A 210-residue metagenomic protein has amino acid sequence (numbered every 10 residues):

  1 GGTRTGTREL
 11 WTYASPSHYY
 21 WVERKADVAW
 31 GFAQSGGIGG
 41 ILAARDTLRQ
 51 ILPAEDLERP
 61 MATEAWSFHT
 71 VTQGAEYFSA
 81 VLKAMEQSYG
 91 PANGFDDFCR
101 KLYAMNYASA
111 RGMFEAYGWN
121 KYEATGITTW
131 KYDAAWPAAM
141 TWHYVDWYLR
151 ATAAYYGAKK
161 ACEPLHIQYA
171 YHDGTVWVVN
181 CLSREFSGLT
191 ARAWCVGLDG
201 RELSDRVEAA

Functional and structural regions predicted by a protein language model:
G1-S17: Aromatic- and carboxylate-enriched substrate-binding clefts and catalytic-loop regions of carbohydrate-active enzymes
Y19-S187, G200-L203: Substrate-binding clefts and catalytic carboxylate motifs of secreted carbohydrate-active enzymes
L189-A210: Intrinsically disordered, low-complexity Pro/Gly/Ser/Thr-rich segments with frequent PxxP/GP/PP motifs and embedded
